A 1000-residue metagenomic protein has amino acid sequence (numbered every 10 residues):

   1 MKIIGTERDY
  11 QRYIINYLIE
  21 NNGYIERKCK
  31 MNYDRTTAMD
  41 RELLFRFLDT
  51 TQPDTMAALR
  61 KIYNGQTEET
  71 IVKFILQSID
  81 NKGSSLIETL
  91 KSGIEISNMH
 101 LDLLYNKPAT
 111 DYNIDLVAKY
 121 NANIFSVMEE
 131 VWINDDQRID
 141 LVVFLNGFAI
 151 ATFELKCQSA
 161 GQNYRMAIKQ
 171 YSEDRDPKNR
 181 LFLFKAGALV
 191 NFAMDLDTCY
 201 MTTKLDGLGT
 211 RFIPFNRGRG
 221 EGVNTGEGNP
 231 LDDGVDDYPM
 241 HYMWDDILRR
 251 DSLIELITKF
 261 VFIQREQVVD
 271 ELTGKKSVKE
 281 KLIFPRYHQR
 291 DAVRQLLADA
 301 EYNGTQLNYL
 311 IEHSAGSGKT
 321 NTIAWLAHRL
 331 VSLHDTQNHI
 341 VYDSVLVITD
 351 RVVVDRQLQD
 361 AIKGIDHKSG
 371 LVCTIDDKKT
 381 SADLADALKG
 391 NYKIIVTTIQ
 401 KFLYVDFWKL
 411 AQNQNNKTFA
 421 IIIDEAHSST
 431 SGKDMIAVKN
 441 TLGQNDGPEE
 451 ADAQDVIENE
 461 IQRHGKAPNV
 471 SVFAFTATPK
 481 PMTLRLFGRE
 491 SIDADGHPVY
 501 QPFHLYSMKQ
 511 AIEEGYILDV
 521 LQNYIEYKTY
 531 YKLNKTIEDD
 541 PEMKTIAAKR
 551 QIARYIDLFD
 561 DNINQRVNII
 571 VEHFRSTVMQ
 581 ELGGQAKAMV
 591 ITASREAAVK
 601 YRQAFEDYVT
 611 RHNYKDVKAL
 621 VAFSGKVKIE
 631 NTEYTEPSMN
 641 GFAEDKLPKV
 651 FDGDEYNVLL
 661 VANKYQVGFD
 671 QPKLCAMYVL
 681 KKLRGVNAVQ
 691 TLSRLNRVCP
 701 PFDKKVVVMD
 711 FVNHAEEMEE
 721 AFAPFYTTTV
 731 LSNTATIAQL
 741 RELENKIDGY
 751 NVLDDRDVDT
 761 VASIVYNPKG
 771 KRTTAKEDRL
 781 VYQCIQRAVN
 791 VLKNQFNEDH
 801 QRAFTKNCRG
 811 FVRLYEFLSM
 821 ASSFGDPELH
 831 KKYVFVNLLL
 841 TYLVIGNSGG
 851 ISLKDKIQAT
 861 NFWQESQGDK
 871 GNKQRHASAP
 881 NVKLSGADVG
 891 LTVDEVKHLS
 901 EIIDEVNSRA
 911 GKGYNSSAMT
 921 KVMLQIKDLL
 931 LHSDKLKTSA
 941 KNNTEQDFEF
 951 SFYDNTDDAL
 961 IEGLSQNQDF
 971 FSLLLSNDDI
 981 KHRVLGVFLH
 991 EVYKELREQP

Functional and structural regions predicted by a protein language model:
K2-S344, V353, Q357-K368, G390 (+4 more regions): ATP-dependent helicase/translocase motor core
Y17-E20, I25-E26, D40, R46-I71 (+11 more regions): Catalytic cores and motor modules of nucleic-acid processing enzymes
D232, W244, M482-Q585, R602-Q603: Interdomain helical connector at the RecA1-RecA2 junction of SF1/SF2 helicase-like NTPases
K363-F407, Q412: Inter-Walker segment of RecA-like/P-loop motor cores
Y392-E425, S429-N440, G447-Q462, N640-P648 (+1 more regions): Conserved RecA-like ASCE ATPase "motif II neighborhood" in helicase/translocase motors
S431-V520: Post-DEXD/H (motif II) to motif III coupling segment of the RecA-like Helicase ATP-binding lobe
A553-V661: Conserved C-terminal RecA-like helicase domain
R694-P724: Conserved segment of the helicase C-terminal RecA-like domain
